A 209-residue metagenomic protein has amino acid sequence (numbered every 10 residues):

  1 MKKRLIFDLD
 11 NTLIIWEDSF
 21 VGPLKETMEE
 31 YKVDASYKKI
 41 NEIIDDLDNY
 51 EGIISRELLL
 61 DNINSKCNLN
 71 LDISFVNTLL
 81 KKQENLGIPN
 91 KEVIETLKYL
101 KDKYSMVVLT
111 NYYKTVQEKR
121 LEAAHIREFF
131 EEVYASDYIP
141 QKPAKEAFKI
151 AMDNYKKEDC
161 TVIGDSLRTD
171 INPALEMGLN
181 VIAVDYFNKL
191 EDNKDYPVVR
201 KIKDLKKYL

Functional and structural regions predicted by a protein language model:
M1-K2, K98, V107, Y113-L209: Asp-based, Mg2+/Mn2+-dependent phosphohydrolase catalytic module
M1-N41: Active-site neighborhood of HAD-like aspartate-dependent phosphohydrolases
F20-M28, V76-K81, Q117: Hydrophobic alpha-helical core bundles mediating ligand binding, dimerization, or RNAP-core interactions
G22-E26, L58, N62, E95 (+3 more regions): Alpha-helical elements of Rossmann-like donor-binding domains used by nucleotide-donor carbohydrate transfer enzymes
V33-D34, D48-L79: A metal-dependent, Asp-based hydrolase signature
K39-I44, N77: Short, well-structured alpha-helical segments that form the helix of a local strand-helix-strand
I54, G87-K91, Q141-K142, V199: Conserved phosphate-coordination/catalytic loops
K81-V108, K145: Short, acidic loop-to-helix structural element flanking the phosphoryl-transfer center in phosphate-processing enzymes
